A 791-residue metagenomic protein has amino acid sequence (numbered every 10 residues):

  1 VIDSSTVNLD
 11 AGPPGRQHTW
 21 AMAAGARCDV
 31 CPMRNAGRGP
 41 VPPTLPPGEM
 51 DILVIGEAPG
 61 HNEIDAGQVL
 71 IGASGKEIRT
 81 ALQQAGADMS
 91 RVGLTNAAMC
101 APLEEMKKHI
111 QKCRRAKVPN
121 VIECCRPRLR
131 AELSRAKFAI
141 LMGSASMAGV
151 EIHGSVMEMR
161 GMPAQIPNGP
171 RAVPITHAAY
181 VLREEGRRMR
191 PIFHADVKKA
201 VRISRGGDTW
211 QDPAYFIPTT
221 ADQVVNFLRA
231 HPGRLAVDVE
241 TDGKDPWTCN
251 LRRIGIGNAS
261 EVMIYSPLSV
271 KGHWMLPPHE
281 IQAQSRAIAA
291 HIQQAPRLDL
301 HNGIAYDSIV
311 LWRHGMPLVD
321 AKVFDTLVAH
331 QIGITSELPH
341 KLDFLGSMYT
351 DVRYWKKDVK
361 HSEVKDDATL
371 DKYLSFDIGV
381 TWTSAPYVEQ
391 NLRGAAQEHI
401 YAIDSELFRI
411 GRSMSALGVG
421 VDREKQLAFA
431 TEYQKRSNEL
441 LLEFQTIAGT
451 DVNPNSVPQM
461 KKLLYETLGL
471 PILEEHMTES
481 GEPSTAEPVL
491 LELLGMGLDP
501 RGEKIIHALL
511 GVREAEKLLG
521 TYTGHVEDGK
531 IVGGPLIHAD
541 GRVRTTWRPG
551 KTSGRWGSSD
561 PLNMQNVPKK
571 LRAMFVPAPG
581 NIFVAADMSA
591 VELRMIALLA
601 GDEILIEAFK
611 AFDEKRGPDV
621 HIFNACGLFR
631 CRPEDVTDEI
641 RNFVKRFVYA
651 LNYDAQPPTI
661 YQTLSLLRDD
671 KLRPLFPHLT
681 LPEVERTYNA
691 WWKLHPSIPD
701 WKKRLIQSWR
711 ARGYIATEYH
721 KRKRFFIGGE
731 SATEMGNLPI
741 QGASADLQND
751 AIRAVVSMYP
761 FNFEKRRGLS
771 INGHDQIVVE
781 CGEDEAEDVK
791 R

Functional and structural regions predicted by a protein language model:
I2-G207: A polyanion-binding, active-site-adjacent surface
P127-R135, N226-F227, P278-R297: Short, basic/hydrophobic alpha-helical segments
K137-S144, A236, P296-D307, A585: Acidic beta-strand-to-loop metal/phosphate-binding motif
A148, K244-D245, I254, I304-P317 (+4 more regions): Short active-site loop/helix that positions an aromatic residue
E151-G161, N168-A172, T176-L182, G257-A259 (+2 more regions): Metal-dependent phosphoesterase core characteristic of DEDDh/y 3'-5' exonuclease domains
R202-M275, Q294, V319-A321, E337 (+11 more regions): Conserved "right-hand" nucleotidyltransferase catalytic core of DNA-directed polymerases
R409-A416, V543-R544, R548-P549, C626-N772 (+1 more regions): Conserved catalytic core of nucleic-acid polymerases
D784-K790: Short, conserved charged micro-motifs
